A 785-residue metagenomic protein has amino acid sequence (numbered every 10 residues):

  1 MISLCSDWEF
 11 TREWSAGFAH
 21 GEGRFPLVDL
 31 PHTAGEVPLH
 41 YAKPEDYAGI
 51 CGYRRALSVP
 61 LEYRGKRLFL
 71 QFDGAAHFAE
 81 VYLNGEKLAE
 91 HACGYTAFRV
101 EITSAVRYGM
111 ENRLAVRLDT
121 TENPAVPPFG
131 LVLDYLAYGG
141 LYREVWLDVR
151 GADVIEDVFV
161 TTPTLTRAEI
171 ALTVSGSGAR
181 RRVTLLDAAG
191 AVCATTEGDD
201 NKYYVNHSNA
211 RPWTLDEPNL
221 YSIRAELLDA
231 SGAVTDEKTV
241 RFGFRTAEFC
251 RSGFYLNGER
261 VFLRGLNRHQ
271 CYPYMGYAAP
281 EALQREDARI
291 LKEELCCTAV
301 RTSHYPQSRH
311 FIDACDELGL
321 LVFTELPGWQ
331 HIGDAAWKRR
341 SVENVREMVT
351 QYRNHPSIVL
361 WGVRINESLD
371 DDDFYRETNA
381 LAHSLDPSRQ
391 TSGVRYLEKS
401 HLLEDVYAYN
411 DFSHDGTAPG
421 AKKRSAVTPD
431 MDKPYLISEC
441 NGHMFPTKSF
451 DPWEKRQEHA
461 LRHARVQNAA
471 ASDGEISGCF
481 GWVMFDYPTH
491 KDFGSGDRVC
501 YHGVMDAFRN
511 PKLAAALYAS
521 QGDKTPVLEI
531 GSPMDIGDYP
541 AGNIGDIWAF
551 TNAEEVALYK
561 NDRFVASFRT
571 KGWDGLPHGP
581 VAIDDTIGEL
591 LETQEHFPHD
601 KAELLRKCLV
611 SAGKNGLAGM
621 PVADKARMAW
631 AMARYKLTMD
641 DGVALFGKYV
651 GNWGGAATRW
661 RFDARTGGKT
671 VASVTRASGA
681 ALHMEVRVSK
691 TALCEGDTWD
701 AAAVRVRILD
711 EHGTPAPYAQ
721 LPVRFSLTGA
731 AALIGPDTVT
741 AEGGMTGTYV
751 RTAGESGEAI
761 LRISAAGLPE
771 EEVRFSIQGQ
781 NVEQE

Functional and structural regions predicted by a protein language model:
M1-P38, R117, A460, A464-Q467 (+4 more regions): Accessory carbohydrate-binding/adhesion or oligomerization-edge regions at the termini of glycan-active proteins
I2, E9-S15, P44, A48-I155 (+9 more regions): Accessory beta-strand-rich segments of carbohydrate-active enzymes
L4-D7, R12-W14, F25-L27, A34-Y41 (+8 more regions): An acidic-aromatic loop/edge-strand motif
A34-F72, A76-L83, A89-A92, T120 (+6 more regions): Active-site-adjacent substrate/metal-binding segments within catalytic domains of carbohydrate-active enzymes
Y63-K66, V106-E111, N206-L220, E592 (+2 more regions): Short glycine/proline/serine/threonine-rich loop/turn segments at secondary-structure transition edges
R107-E111, S175-E248: Extended acidic/polar, glycine-enriched regions that form or flank non-catalytic beta-rich accessory modules
A171, R289-E293, A299-Q521, T525-G545 (+2 more regions): Substrate-binding/catalytic cleft of secreted carbohydrate-active enzymes, primarily glycoside hydrolases
L256, T489-H490, G496-C500, R509-A516 (+2 more regions): The feature marks long extracellular or luminal low-complexity segments
